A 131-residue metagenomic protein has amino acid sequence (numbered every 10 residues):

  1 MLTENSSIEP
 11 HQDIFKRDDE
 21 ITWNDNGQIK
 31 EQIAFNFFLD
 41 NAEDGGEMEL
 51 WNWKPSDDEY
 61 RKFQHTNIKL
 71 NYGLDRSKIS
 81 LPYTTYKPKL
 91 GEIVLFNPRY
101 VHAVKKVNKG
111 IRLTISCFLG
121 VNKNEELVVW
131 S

Functional and structural regions predicted by a protein language model:
E4-T84, V128: Catalytic core of non-heme Fe(II) oxygenases with the double-stranded beta-helix
K62-S131: Catalytic core of Fe(II)/2-oxoglutarate
